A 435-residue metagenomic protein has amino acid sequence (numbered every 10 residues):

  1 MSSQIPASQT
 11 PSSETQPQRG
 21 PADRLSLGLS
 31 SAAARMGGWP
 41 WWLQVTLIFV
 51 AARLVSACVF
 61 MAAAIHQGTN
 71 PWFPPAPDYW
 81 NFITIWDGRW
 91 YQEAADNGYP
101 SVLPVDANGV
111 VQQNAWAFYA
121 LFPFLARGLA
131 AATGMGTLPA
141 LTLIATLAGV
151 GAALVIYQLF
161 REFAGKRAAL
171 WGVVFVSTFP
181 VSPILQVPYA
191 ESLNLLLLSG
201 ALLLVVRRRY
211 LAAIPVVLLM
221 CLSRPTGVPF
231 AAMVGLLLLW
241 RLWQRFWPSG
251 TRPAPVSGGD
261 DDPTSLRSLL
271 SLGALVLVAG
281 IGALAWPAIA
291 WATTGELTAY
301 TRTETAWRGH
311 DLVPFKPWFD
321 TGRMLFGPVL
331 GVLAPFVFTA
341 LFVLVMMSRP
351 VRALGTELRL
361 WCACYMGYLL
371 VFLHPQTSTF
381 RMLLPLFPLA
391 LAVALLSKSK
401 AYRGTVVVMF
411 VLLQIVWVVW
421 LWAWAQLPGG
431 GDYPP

Functional and structural regions predicted by a protein language model:
A52-T69, A231-V345, P350, L354-C362: Membrane-lumen/periplasm interface segments of specific transmembrane helices in polyprenyl phosphate-linked
W86-P104, N108-G134, P314-W318: Short hydrophobic/aromatic helix or loop-helix immediately within or flanking a transmembrane segment in polytopic
G109-W116, A120, F124, A132-G151 (+1 more regions): Loop-to-helix entry region of an early transmembrane alpha helix in multi-pass inner-membrane enzymes
G128, A140-F163, F342-M347: Transmembrane-helix motifs of polytopic, lipid-linked glycan transferases
G136-A140, I156-T178, L196, A212 (+1 more regions): Transmembrane-helix signature of polytopic, membrane-embedded enzymes that assemble or transfer cell-envelope glycans
V155, F175-T178, L193-A212, W240-W243 (+1 more regions): Specific aromatic-rich, kink-prone transmembrane helix
S177, L198-L203, L211-L238, I281 (+1 more regions): Membrane-interface alpha helices of multi-pass inner-membrane proteins
V187-L193, T379-F380: Short acidic/glycine- and proline-prone juxtamembrane loop motifs at membrane-interface regions of multi-pass membrane
